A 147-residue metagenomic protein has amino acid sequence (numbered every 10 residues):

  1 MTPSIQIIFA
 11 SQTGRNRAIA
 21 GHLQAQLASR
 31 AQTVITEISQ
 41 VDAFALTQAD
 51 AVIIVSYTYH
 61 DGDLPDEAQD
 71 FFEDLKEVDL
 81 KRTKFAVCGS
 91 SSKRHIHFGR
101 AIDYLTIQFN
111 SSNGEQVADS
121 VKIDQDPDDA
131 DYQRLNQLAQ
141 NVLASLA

Functional and structural regions predicted by a protein language model:
T2-I5, R15-A18, Q26, R30 (+2 more regions): FMN-binding flavodoxin-like domain, especially the glycine-rich phosphate-binding loop
A10-G14: Short polar catalytic/cofactor-binding loops
Q40-A45: Short acidic active-site motifs
